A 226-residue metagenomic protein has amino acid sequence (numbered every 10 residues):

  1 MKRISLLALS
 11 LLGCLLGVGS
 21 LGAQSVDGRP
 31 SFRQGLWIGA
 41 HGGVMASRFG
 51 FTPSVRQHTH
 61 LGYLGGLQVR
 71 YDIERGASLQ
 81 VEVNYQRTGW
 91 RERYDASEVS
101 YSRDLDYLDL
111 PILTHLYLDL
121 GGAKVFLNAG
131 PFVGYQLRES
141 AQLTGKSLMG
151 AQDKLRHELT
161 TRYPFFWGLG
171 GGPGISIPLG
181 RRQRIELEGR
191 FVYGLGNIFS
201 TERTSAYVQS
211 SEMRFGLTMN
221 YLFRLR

Functional and structural regions predicted by a protein language model:
M1-I4: Positively charged n-region of N-terminal signal peptides that target proteins for export
A8-G17: Bacterial N-terminal signal peptides
G22-Q68, R224-R226: Short glycine/proline- and aromatic-enriched beta-strand/turn motifs that initiate or cap beta-hairpins
Q24-G28, F32-W37, R70-S147, R181 (+1 more regions): Gram-negative (and chloroplast) outer-membrane scaffold detector with strong preference for beta-barrel transmembrane
Q34-L36, Q57-Y63, D104-L110, A123 (+2 more regions): Residues that define the transmembrane beta-barrel architecture of outer-membrane proteins
G43-F49, Q86-A96, K146-R156, L195-T201: Flexible, solvent-exposed coil segments and beta strand-coil junctions, predominantly the extracellular/periplasmic
G50-V55, D95-Y101, L155-T161, E202-Y207: Extracellular loop and loop/strand-boundary signature of outer-membrane beta-barrel proteins
E82, F166, G171, P178-R226: Predominantly the C-terminal beta-signal and adjacent terminal strand-loop region of outer-membrane beta-barrel
